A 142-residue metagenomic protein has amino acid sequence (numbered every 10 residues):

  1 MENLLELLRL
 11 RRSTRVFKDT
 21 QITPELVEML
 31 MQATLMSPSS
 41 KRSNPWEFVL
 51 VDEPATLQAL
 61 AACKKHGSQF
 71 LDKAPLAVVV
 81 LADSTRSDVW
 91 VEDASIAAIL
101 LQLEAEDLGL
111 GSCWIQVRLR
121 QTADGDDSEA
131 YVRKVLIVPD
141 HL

Functional and structural regions predicted by a protein language model:
M1-L142: Acidic, surface-exposed loops and disordered segments
